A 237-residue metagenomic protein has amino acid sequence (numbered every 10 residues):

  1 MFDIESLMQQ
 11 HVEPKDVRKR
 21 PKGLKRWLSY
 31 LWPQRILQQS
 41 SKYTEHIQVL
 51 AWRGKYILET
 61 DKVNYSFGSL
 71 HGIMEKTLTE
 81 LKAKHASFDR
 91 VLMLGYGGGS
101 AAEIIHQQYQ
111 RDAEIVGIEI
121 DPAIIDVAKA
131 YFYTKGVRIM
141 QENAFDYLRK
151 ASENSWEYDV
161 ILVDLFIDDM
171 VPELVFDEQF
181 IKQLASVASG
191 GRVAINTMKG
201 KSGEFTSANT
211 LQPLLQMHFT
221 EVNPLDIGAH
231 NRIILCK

Functional and structural regions predicted by a protein language model:
M1-I57: N-terminal auxiliary segments of SAM/dcSAM-dependent transferases
F2-V12, G72-E75, T79-A188, R192 (+4 more regions): The AdoMet/dcAdoMet-binding core of the Class I SAM-like
P33-L37, L211-Q212, V222: Intrinsically disordered, low-complexity segments enriched in polar/charged residues with Gly/Pro, especially when
R53-D61, I161, R192-V193: Short, basic/glycine-rich phosphate-binding loops at helix/coil junctions that contact nucleotide phosphates
N64-F67: Short, surface-exposed beta-strand-loop junctions and turns on beta-sheet-rich folds
K237: Short beta-strand-to-turn element immediately C-terminal to the catalytic PLP-Schiff-base lysine in fold type I
